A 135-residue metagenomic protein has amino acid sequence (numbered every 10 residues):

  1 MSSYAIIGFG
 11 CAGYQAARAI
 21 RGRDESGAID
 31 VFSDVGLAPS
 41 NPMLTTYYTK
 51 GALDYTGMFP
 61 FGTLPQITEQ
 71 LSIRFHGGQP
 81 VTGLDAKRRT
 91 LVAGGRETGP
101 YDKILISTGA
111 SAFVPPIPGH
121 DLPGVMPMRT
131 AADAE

Functional and structural regions predicted by a protein language model:
M1-A5, F61-E135: FAD-binding core/adjacent interface of flavoenzyme oxidoreductases
S2-I73, E135: Beta1-alpha1 glycine-rich phosphate/pyrophosphate-binding loop at the start of Rossmann-like nucleotide-binding domains
